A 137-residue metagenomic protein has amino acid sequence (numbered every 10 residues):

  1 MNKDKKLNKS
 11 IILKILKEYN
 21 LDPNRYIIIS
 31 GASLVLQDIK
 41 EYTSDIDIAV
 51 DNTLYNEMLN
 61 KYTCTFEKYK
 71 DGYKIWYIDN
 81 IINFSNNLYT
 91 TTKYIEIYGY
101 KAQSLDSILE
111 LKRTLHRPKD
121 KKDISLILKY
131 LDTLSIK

Functional and structural regions predicted by a protein language model:
M1-K137: Compositionally biased terminal segments of proteins
